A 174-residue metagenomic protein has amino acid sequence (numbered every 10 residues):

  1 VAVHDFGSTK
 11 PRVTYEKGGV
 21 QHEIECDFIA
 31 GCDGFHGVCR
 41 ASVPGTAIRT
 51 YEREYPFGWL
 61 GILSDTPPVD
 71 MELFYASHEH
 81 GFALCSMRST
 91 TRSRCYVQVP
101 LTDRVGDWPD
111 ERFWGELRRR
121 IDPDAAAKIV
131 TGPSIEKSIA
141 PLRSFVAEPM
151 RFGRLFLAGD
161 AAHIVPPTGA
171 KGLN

Functional and structural regions predicted by a protein language model:
V1-L142, V146-A147, R151: Conserved FAD-binding catalytic core of PHBH/FMO-like flavoproteins
R151-P167: Short FAD-binding loop at a beta-strand-to-alpha-helix junction that anchors the flavin cofactor in diverse
P167-N174: A conserved FAD-binding loop/helix module that cradles the flavin
